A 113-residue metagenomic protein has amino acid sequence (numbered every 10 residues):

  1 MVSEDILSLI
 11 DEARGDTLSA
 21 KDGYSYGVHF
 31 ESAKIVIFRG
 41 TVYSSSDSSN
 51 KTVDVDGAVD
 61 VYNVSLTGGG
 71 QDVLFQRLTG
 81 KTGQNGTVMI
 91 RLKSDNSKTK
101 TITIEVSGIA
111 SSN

Functional and structural regions predicted by a protein language model:
M1-N113: N-terminal helix-rich module
